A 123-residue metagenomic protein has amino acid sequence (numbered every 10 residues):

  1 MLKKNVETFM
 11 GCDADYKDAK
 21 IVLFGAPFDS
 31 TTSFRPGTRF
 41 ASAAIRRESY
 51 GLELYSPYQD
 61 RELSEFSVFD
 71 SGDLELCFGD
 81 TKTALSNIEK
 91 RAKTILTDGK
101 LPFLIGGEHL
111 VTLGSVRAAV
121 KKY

Functional and structural regions predicted by a protein language model:
M1-Y123: Metal-dependent C-N hydrolase catalytic cores
